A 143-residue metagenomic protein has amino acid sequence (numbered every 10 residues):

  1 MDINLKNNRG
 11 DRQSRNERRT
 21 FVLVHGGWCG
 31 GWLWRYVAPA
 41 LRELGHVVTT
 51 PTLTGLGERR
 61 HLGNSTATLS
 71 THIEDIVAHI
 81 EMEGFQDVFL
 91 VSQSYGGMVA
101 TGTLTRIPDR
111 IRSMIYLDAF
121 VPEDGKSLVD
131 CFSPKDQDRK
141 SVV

Functional and structural regions predicted by a protein language model:
M1-T20: Basic/polar N-terminal segments that are highly enriched at the extreme N-terminus, encompassing both cleavable
N16-R60, E81, R106: Conserved HGGG/HGGXW glycine-rich cap/lid loop of the alpha/beta-hydrolase fold
V47, L53-F89, T105-R106, V129-S133: Active-site loop/oxyanion-hole signature of alpha/beta-hydrolase fold enzymes
Q86-V129: Conserved hydrolase catalytic core segment
D118, P134-K135: Membrane-embedded transmembrane helical bundles of large multi-pass transporters/channels
V142-V143: Conserved small/polar residues in nucleotide/adenosyl-binding loops
